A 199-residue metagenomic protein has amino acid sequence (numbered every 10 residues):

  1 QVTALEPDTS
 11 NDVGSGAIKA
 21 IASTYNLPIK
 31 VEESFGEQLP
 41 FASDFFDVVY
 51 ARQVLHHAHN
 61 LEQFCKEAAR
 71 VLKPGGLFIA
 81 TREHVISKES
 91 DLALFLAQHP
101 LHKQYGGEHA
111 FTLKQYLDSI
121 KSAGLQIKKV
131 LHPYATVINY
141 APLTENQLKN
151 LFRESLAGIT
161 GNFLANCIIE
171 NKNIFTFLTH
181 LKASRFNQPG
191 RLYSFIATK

Functional and structural regions predicted by a protein language model:
Q1-Q38: Class I SAM-dependent methyltransferase SAM/SAH-binding core
Y25, Y134-K199: A C-terminal cap/extension of S-adenosyl-L-methionine-dependent methyltransferases that defines the acceptor-substrate
Y50: A conserved beta-strand element that flanks and buttresses the S-adenosyl-L-methionine
Q53-V54: Short catalytic micro-motifs in class I SAM-dependent methyltransferases
E62-L77: A short glycine-rich, Lys/Arg-flanked "PGG" loop and its adjoining helix->strand segment in the class I
L77-H102: Conserved class I S-adenosyl-L-methionine
H99-Q115, P133: Acceptor-substrate binding/catalytic loop of class I
L125-T136: Conserved S-adenosyl-L-methionine
